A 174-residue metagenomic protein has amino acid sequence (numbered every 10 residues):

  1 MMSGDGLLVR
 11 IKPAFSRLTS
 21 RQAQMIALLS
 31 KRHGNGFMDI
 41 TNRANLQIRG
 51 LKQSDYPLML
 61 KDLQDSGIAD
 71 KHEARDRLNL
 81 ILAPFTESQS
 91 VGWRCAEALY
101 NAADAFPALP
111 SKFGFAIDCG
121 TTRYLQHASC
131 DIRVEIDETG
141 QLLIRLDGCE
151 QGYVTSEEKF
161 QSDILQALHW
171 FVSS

Functional and structural regions predicted by a protein language model:
G6-L143, V154, E158, S162-L165 (+1 more regions): Small-residue-enriched alpha-helical segments and adjacent helix-cap loops that form tight helix-helix packing
D147-C149: A structural-propensity feature for long, helix-poor, extended segments
W170-S174: Membrane-embedded hairpin module used as a gating/binding unit in multi-pass transport and secretion proteins
